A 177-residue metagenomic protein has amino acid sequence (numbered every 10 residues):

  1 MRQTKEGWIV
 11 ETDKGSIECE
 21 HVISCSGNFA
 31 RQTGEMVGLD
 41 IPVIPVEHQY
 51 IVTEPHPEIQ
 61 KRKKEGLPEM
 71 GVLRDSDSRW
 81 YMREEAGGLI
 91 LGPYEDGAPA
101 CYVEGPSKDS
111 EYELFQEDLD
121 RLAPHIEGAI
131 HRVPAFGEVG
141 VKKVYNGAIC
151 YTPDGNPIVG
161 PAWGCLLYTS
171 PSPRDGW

Functional and structural regions predicted by a protein language model:
R2-S16: Conserved beta-strand-loop-beta-strand element in the redox core of flavoprotein oxidoreductases
K5-I9, G88, L166-L167: A generic structural signal for beta-strand entry/edge sites
I17-G27: Short hydrophobic core segments
S26-V37: Flavin (primarily FAD) binding-site architecture
L39-D40, E54-G164: Active-site lid/adjacent beta-loop-alpha segment flanking the redox-cofactor pocket in flavoenzymes
I44-Y50: Acidic, glycine-rich loop-and-beta core segments that form the ion-binding/anion-interacting portion of active sites
Y168-W177: Conserved small/polar residues in nucleotide/adenosyl-binding loops
